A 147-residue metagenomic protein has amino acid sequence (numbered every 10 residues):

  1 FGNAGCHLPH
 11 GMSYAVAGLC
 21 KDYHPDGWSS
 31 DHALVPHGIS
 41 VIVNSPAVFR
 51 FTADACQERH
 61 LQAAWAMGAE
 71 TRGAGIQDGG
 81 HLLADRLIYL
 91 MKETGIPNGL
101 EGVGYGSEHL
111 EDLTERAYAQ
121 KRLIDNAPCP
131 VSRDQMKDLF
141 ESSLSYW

Functional and structural regions predicted by a protein language model:
F1-R86: Active-site segments that bind and position negatively charged phosphate/pyrophosphate groups
H60, A64-W147: C-terminal charged capping/lid subdomain of soluble metabolic enzymes
